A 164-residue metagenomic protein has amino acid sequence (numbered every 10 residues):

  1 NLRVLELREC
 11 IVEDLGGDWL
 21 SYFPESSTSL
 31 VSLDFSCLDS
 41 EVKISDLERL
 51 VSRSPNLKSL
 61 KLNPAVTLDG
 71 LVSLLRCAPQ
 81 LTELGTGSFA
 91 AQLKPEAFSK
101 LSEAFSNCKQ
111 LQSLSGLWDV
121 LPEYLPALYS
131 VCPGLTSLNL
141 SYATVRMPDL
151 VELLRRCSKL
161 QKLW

Functional and structural regions predicted by a protein language model:
N1-W164: The conserved beta-strand core of Leucine-Rich Repeat
